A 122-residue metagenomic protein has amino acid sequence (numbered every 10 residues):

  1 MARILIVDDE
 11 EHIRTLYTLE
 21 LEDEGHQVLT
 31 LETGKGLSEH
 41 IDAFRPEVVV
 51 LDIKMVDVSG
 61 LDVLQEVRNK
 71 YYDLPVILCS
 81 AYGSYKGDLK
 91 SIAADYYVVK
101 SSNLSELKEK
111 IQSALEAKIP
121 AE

Functional and structural regions predicted by a protein language model:
R14, V56: The feature encodes the CheY-like receiver
T15-D23: Charged docking surfaces used in two-component/phosphorelay signaling
G25-E32, H40: Short hydrophobic/Thr-rich beta-strand motif most characteristic of the beta2 strand and flanking loop of CheY-like
E32-T33, S59-D62: Acidic catalytic/metal-coordinating carboxylates
E39, L61-Y71: Short amphipathic alpha-helix used as the core "switch/output" element in two-component signaling
D52: Active-site residues of response regulator receiver
D62, Y82-E109: Alpha4 helix (beta4-alpha4-beta5 surface) of REC/receiver domains from two-component response regulators
